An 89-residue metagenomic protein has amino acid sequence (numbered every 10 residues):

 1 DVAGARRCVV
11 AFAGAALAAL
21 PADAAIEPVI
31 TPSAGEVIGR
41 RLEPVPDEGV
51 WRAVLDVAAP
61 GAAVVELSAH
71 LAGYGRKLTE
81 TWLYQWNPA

Functional and structural regions predicted by a protein language model:
D1-A89: Terminal accessory/anchoring regions of large secretory-pathway or extracellular enzymes
